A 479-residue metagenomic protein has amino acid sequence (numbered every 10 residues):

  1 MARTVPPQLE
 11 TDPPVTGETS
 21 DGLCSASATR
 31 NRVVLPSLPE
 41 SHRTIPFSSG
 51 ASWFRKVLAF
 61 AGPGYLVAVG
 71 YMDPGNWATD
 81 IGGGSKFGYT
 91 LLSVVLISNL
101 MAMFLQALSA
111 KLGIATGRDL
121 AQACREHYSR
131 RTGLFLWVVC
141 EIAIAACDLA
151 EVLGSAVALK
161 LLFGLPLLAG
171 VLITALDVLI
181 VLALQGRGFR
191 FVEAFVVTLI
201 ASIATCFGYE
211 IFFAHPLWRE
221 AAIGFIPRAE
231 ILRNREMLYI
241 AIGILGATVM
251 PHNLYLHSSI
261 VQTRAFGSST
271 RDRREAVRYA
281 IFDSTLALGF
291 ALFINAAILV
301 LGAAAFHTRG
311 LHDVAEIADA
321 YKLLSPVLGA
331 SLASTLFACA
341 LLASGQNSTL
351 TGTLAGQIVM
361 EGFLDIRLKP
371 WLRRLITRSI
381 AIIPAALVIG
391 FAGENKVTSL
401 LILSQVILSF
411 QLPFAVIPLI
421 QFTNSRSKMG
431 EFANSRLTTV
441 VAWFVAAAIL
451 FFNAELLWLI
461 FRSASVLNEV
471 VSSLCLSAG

Functional and structural regions predicted by a protein language model:
P39-I45, T79-G84, A107-T132, V157 (+4 more regions): Flexible loop linkers connecting adjacent transmembrane helices in multi-pass alpha-helical membrane transporters
R55, G82-A107, A121-R125, T132 (+1 more regions): Extracellular loop-to-transmembrane helix junctions
V67, V94-H127, L136-I142, N347: Juxtamembrane transmembrane-helix boundary signature
A102-A115, V261-S269, G289-D319: Extracellular/periplasmic helix-exit of transmembrane alpha-helices
R130-G133, L168-V171, L286, S334 (+3 more regions): Loop-to-transmembrane helix boundary motifs in multi-pass membrane proteins
W137-E141, L162-L184, S202, C206 (+2 more regions): Transmembrane alpha-helical segments of multi-pass small-molecule transport proteins
V178, I200-A229, L238-A241, L245-S259 (+2 more regions): Hydrophobic alpha-helical segments and their helix-loop junctions in multi-pass secondary transporters
F195, L368-S379, L400-I449, N453-L457 (+1 more regions): C-terminal membrane-solvent junction of multi-pass transporters and transport-like membrane proteins
